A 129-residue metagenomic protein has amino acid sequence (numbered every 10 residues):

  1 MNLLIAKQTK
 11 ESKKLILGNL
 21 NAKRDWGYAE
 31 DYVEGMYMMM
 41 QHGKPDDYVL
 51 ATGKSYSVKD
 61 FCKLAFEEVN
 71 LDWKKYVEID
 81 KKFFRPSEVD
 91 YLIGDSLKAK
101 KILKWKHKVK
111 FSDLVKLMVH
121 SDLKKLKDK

Functional and structural regions predicted by a protein language model:
M1-Q41, G53-V69: NAD(P)-dependent short-chain dehydrogenase/reductase
K14-L15, N19, D46-Y48, Y56-K63 (+2 more regions): C-terminal "lid/loop" region of Rossmann-like NAD(P)-dependent oxidoreductases
N21-E30, Y56, S87, Y91-G94 (+1 more regions): Residue-level signal for the nucleotide or nucleotide-sugar donor/cofactor binding architecture
Y32, M36, L50, F61 (+2 more regions): Non-catalytic, hydrophobic alpha-helical segments
Q41-H42, I93: Short, flexible turn/loop "capping" segments at secondary-structure junctions
F66, A99-K100: Hydrophobic alpha-helix position signal
V109-K129: Amphipathic terminal alpha-helices
